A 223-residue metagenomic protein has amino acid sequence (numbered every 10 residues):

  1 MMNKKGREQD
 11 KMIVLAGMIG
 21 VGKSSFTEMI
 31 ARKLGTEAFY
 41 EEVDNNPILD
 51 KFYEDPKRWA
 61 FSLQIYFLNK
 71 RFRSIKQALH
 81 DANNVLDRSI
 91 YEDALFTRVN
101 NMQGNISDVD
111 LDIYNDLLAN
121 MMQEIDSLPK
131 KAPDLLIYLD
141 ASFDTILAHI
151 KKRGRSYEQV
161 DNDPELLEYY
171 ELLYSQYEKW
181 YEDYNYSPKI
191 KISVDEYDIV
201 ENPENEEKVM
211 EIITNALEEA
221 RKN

Functional and structural regions predicted by a protein language model:
M2-D10: Phosphate-binding P-loop
L15: Hydrophobic anchor at the beta1->P-loop junction of P-loop NTPases
M18: P-loop (Walker A) phosphate-binding loop of NTP-binding proteins
K23: Conserved lysine of the Walker
F26, I30: Hydrophobic positions on the alpha1 helix immediately C-terminal to the Walker A/P-loop
R32-R71, L95-V99: Conserved substrate/cofactor phosphate-moiety recognition/catalytic segment in nucleotide-dependent phosphotransferases
F96-S175: A glycine- and Lys/Arg-enriched "phosphate-lid" helix/loop adjacent to the NTP-binding pocket of small-molecule kinases
K151-N223: NTP-dependent small-molecule kinase module
